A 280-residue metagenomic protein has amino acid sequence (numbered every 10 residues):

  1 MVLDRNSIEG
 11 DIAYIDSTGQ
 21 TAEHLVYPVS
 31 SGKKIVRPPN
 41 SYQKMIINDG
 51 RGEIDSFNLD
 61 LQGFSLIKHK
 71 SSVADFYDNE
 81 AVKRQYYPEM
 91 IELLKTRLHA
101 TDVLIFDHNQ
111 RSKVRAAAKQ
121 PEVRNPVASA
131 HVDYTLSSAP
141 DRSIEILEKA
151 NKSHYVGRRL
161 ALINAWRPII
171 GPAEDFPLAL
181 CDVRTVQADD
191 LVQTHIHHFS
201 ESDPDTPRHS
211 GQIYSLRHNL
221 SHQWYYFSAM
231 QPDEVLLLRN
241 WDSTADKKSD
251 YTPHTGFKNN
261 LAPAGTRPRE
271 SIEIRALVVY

Functional and structural regions predicted by a protein language model:
V2-I213, S221-S228: Non-heme Fe(II) oxygenase catalytic core, chiefly the N-lobe of the double-stranded beta-helix
Q212-Y280: Catalytic core of Fe(II)/2-oxoglutarate
